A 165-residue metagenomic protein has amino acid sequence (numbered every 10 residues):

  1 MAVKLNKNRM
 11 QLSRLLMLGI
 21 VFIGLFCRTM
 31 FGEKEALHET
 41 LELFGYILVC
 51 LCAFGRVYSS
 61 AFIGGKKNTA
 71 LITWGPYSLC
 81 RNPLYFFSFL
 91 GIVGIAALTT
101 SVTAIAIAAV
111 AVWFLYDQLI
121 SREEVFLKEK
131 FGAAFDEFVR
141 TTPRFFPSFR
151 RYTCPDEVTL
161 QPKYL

Functional and structural regions predicted by a protein language model:
M1-W74, F89-L165: Membrane-anchoring alpha-helices and their flanking helix-loop junctions
I72-N82: Short, amphipathic, aromatic/basic-enriched membrane-interface segments that mark the entry/exit of transmembrane
C80-R81, F86, L90: Conserved SAM-binding loop
